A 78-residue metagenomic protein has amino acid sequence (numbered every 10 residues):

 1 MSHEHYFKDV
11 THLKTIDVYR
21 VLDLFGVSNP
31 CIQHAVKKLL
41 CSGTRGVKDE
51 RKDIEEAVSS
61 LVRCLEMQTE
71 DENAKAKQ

Functional and structural regions predicted by a protein language model:
M1-Q78: Intrinsically disordered, low-complexity regulatory regions that flank transcription factor DNA-binding cores
